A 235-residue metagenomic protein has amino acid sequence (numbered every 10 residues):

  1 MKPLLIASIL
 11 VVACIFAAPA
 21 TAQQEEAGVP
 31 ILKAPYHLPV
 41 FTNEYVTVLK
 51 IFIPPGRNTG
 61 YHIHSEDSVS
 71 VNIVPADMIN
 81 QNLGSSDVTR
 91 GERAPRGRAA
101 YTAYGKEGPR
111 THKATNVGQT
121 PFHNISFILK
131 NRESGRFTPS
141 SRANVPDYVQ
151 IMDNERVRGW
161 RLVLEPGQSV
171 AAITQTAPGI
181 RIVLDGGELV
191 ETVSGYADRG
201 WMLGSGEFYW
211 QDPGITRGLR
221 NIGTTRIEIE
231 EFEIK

Functional and structural regions predicted by a protein language model:
M1-L4: Positively charged n-region of N-terminal signal peptides that target proteins for export
A7-I15: Bacterial N-terminal signal peptides
A20-Q24: Boundary at the C-terminal end of the N-terminal hydrophobic targeting segment
P35-G60, S65-I73, A143-R181, E231-F232: A short glycine-rich, His/Asp/Glu-containing loop-to-beta-strand
S65-G84, T176-G195: Glycine- and acidic-residue-biased ligand/ion/polar-headgroup-sensing regions
A76, K106-K130, G186, D212-K235: Ligand-binding loop in jelly-roll beta-barrel domains
S85-K106, Y196-P213: Short acidic-glycine-tyrosine-enriched beta hairpin
T111-E165: Surface-exposed beta-loop interaction hotspot
